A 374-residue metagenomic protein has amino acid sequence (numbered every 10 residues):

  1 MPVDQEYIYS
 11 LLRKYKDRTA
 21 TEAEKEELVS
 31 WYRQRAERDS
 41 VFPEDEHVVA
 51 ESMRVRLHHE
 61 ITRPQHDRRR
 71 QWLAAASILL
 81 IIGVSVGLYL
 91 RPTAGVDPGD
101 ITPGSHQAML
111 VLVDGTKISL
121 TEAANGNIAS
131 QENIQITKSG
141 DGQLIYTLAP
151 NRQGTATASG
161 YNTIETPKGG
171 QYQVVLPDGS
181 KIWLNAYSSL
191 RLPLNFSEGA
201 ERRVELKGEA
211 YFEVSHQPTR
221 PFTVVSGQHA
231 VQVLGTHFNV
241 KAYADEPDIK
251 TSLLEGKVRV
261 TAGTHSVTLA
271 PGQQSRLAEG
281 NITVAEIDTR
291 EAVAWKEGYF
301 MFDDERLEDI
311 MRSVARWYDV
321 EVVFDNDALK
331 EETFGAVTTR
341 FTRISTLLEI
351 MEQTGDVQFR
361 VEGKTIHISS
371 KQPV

Functional and structural regions predicted by a protein language model:
P2-L11, K25-V29, R33-P103: Membrane-interface anchoring determinants
L12-K16: Regular secondary-structure segments
T19-A20: Charged, low-complexity interaction regions
A23, D39-V41, L80, G154 (+2 more regions): Amphipathic alpha-helical interaction segments
D67-A74, S85-V374: A residue-level detector for the "anchor" residue at the start of short, highly conserved motifs
